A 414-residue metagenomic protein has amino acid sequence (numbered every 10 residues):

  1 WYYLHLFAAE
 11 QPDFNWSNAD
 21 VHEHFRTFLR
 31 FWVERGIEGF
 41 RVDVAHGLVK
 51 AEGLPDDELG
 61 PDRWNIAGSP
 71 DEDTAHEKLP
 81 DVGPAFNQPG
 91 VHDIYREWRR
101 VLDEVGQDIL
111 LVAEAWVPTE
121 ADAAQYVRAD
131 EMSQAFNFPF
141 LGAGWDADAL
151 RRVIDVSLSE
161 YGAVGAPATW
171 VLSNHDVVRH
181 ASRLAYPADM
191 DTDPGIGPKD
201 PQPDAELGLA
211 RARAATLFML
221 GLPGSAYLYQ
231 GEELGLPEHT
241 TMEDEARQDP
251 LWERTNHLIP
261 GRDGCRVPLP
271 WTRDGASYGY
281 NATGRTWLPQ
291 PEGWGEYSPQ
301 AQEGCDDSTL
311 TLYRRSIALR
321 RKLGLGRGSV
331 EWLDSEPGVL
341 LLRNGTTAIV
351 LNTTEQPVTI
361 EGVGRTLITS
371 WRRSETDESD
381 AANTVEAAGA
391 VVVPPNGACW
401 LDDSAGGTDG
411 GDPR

Functional and structural regions predicted by a protein language model:
W1-V363, L367, W371-R414: Active-site and adjacent substrate-binding regions of carbohydrate-active enzymes
